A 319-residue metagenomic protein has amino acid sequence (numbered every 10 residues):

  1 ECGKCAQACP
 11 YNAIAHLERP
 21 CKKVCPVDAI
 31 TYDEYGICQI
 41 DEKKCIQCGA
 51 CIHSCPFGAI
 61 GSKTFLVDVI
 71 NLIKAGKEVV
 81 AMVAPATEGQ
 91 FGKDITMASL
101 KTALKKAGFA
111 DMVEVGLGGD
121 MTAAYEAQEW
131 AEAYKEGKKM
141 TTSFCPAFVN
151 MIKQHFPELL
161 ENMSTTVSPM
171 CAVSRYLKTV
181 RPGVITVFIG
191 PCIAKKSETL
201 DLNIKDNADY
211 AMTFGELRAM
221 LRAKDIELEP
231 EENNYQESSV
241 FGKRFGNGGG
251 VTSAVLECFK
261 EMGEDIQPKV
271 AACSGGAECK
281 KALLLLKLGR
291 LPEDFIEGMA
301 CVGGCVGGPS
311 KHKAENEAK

Functional and structural regions predicted by a protein language model:
E1-I46, A50-L66: Iron-sulfur cluster-binding cysteine motifs and their immediate structural context in ferredoxin-like electron-transfer
S62-K319: Iron-sulfur-associated redox domains of electron-transfer enzymes in respiratory and anaerobic energy metabolism
